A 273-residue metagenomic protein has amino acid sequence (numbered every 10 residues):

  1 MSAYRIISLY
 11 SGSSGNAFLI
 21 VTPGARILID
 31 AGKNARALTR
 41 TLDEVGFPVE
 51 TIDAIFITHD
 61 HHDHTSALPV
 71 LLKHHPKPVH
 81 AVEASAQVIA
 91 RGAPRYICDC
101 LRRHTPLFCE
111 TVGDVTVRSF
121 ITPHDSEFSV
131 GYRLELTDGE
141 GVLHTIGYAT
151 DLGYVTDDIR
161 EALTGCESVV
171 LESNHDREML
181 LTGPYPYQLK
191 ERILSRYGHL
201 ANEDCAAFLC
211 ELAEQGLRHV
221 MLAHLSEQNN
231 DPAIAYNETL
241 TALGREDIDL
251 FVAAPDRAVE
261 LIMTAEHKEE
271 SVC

Functional and structural regions predicted by a protein language model:
M1-V45, V130-D151, S168: Conserved beta-strand hairpin/beta-sheet module of binuclear metal-dependent hydrolase folds, prominently
I7-A17, T58-L68, V79, A86 (+2 more regions): Structured catalytic core of nucleotide-sugar glycosyltransferases
S14, H61-T65, Q87-I89, S126-E127 (+3 more regions): Active-site environment of divalent metal-dependent phosphoester hydrolases
I29-G32, I52-D60, H80-E83, G147-T150 (+3 more regions): Active-site neighborhood of phospho(di)ester-bond hydrolases with catalytic His/Asp-centered motifs
A35-A81: Active-site metal-binding motif and surrounding structural segment of the metallo-beta-lactamase
S66-H75, A90-G92, N230-N237: Metal-dependent catalytic neighborhoods of phosphoester/phosphodiester hydrolases
E83-L143: Metallo-beta-lactamase
D157-A254: Cap/insert and terminal regions of metallo-dependent hydrolase folds
